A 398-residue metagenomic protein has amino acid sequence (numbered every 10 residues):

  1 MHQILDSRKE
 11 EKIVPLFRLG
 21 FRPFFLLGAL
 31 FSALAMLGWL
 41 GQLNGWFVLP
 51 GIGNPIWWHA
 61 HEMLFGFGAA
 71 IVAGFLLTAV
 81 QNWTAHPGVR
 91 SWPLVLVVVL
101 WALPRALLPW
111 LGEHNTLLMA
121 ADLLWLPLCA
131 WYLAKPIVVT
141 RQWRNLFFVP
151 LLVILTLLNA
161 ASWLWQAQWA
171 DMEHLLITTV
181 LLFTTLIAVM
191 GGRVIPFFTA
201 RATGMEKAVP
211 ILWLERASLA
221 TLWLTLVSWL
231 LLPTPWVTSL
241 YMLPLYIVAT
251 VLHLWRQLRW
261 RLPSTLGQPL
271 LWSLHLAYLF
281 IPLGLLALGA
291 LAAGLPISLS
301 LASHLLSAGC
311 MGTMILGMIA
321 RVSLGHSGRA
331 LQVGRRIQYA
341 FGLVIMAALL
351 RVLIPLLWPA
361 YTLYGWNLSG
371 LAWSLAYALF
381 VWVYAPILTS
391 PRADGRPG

Functional and structural regions predicted by a protein language model:
M1-G398: Hydrophobic alpha-helical transmembrane segments of multi-pass integral membrane proteins
